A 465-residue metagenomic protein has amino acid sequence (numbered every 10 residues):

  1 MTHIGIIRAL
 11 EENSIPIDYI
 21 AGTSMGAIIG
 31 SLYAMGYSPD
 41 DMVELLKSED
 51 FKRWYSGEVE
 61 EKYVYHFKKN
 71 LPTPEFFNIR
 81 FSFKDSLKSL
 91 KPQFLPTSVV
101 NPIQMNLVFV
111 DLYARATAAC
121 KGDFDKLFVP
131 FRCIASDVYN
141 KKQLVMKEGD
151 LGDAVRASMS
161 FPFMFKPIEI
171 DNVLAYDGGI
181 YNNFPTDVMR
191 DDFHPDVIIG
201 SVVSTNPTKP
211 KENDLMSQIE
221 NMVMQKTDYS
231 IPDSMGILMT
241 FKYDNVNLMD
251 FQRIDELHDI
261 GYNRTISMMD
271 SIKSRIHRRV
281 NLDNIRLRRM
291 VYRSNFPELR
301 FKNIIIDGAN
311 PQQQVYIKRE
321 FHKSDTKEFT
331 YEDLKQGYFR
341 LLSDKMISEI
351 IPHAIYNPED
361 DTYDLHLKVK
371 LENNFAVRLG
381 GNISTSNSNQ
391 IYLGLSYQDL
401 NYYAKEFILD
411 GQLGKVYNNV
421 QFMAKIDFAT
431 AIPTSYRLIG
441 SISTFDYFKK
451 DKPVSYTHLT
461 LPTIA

Functional and structural regions predicted by a protein language model:
M1-T23, S31-F339, S343-S348, A354-I355 (+1 more regions): Patatin-like phospholipase
E332, G337, S343, E349-L459: Gram-negative/organellar outer-membrane beta-barrel architecture
T460-A465: A short, hydrophobic C-terminal helix/tail in secreted or cell-surface proteins
